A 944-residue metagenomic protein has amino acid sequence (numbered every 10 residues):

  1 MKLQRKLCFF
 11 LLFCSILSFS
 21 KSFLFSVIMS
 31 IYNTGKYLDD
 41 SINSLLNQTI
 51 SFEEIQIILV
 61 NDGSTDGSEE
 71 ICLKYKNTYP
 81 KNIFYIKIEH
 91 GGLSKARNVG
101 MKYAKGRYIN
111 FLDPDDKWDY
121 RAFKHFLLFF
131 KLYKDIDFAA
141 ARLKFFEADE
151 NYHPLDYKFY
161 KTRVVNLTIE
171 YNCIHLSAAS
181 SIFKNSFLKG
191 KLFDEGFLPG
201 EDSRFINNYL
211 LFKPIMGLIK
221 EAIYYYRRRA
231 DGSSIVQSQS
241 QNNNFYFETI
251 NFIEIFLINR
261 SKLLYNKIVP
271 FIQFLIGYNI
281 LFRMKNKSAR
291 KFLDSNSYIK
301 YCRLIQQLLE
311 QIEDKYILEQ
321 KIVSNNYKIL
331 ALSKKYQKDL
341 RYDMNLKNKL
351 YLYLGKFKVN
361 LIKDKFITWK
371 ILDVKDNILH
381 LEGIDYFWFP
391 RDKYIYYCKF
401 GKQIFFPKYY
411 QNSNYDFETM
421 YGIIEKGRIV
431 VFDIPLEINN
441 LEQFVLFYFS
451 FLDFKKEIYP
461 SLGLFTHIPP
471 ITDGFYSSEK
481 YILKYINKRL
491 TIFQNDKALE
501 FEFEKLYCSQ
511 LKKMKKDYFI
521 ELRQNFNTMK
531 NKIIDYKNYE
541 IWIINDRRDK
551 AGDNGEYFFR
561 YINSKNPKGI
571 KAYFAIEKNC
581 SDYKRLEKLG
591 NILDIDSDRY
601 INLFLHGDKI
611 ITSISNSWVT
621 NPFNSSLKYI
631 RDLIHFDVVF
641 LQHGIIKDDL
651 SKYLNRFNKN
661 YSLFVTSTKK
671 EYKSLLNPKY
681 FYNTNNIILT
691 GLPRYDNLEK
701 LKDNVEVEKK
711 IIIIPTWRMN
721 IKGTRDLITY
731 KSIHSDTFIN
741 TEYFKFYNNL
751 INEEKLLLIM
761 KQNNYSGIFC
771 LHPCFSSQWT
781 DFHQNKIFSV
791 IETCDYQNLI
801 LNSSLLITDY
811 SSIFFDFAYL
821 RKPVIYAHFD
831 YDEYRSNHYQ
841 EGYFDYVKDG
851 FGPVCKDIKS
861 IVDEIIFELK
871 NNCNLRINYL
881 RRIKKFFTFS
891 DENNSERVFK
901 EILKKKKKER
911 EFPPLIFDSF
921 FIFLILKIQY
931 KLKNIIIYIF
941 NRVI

Functional and structural regions predicted by a protein language model:
I16-I255, I711, D816, I825 (+1 more regions): Nucleotide-sugar donor-binding/catalytic module of glycosyltransferases that assemble extracellular/cell-envelope
N266-K267, Q273, D549-N563, P693-D781 (+1 more regions): Conserved catalytic-core segment of nucleotide-activated headgroup transferases in glycan assembly
K287-D294, K300-I543, G569, I611 (+1 more regions): Basic, ligand-binding patches in group-transfer machinery, especially extracytoplasmic/periplasmic segments
L381, M420, L446-F449, Y539-L698: Active-site and donor-binding regions of nucleotide-sugar-utilizing enzymes
E521-M529, F636, Q642, D648-N740 (+1 more regions): A nucleotide-sugar donor-handling region in carbohydrate enzymes
Q524-K532, Y536-N538, G852-I944: C-terminal amphipathic helix plus adjacent low-complexity, charged tail appended to glycosyltransferase catalytic
L593-L603, I768-F815, L820: Donor nucleotide-activated moiety binding/catalytic core segment of transferases that use nucleotide-activated donors
N683-T684, T780-N785, S812-F887: Catalytic binding pocket for nucleotide-activated donors in carbohydrate/polymer assembly enzymes
